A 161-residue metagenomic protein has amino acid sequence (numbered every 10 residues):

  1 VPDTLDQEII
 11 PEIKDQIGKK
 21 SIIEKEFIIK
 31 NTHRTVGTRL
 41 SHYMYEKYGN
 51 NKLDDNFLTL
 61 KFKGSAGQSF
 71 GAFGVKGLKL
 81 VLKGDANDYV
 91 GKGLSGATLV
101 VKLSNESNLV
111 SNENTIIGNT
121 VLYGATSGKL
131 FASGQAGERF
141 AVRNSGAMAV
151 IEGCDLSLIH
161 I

Functional and structural regions predicted by a protein language model:
V1-T4: Terminal amphipathic helices with adjacent charged low-complexity linkers/tails
I28-L53, F57-K63: N-terminal, Lys/Arg-enriched amphipathic/low-complexity engagement segments that precede the first folded domain
Y43, K63, F73, V81-D85 (+5 more regions): Feature marks extracellular polysaccharide-active and adherence modules
E46, S65-Q68, D85-D88, V100 (+4 more regions): Extracellular beta-strand scaffolds
F57-T59, G77-K79, N87, G96-T98 (+2 more regions): Detector for repetitive beta-architecture
G91-L94, K102, E113-T126, R139: Sequence/structural signature of small/polar-enriched beta-strand/turn repeats that build beta-strand-rich repeat
L109, K129-G134, M148-G153: Conserved mixed alpha/beta catalytic, RNA-binding, or beta-rich assembly cores of soluble enzyme, regulatory
I159-I161: Conserved small/polar residues in nucleotide/adenosyl-binding loops
